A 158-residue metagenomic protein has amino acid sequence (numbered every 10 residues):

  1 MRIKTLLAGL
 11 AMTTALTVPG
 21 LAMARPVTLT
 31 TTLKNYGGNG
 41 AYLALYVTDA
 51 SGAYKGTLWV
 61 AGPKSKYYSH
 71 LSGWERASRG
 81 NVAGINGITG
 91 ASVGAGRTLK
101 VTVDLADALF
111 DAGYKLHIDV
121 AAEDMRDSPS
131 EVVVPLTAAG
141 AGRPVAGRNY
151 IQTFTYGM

Functional and structural regions predicted by a protein language model:
M1-L10: Bacterial N-terminal signal peptides that target proteins for export
T17-P19: N-terminal signal peptide c-region/cleavage motif recognized by signal peptidases
A22-A24: Boundary at the C-terminal end of the N-terminal hydrophobic targeting segment
P26-G37: Short amphipathic, basic-aromatic surface patches that mediate peripheral association with negatively charged
A41-L43, G56, Y114: Short beta-strand/loop motifs in extracellular/secreted proteins, especially within beta-sandwich accessory domains
A44-T48, H117-D119: Beta-strand signatures of extracellular beta-sandwich domains
A50-A112: Structured domain cores in non-transmembrane regions
L105, D111-M158: Glycine-rich, aromatic-bearing surface loops/beta-hairpins
